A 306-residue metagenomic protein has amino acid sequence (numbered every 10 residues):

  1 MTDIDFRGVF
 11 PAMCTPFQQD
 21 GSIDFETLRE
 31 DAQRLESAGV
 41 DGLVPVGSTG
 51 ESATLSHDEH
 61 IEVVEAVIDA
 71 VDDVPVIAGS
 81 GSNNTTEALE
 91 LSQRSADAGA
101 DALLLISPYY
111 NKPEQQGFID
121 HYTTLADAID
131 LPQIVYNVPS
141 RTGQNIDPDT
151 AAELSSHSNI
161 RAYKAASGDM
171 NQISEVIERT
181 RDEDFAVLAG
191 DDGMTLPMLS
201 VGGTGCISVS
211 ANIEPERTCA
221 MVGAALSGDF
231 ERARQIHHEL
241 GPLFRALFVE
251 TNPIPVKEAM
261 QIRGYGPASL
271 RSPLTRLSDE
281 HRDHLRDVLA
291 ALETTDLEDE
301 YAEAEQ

Functional and structural regions predicted by a protein language model:
M1, D69, D97, E178 (+5 more regions): N-terminal targeting leader peptides, primarily classical Sec-type signal peptides for secretion
T2-P11, T15-T142, E298-D299: Active-site beta->alpha loop and helix N-cap motifs at the rims of alpha/beta catalytic domains
I23, P197-Q306: Structured C-terminal cap/extension of enzyme domains
L28, H60, V64, A88 (+8 more regions): A general structural signal for well-ordered alpha-helical segments in protein cores
L28-A32, P148, R282-L289: Short, amphipathic alpha-helical "lid/cap" segments that border enzyme active or binding sites
A38, E62, A66-A70, R94 (+8 more regions): Alpha-helical structural signal in soluble globular domains
A128, R141-E239, F244: Catalytic alpha/beta core domains of metabolic enzymes, predominantly
N137, I160, R271: Glycine-rich phosphate-binding "P-loop"
